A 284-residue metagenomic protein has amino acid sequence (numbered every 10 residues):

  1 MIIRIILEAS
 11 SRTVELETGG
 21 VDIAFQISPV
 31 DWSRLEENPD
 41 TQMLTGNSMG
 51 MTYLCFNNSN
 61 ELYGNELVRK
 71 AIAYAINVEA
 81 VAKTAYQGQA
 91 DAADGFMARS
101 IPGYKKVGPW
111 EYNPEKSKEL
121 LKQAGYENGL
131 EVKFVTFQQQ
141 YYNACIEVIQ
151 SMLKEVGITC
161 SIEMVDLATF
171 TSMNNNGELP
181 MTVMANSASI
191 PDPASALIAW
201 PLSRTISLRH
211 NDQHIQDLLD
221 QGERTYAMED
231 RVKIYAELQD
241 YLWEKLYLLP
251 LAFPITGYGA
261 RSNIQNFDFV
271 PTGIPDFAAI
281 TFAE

Functional and structural regions predicted by a protein language model:
M1-R34, Q150, T159-S161: Ligand-site clamp/hinge motif
M1-R4, K122-A188, S207, M228 (+1 more regions): Ligand/substrate-recognition segments at binding pockets and active sites
I2-I5, I23-Q26, M43-T45, T52-C55 (+7 more regions): Structural recognition of the beta-strand scaffold that forms the well-ordered cores of secreted hydrolase catalytic
A9-E15, S28-N38, Q42, L54-N58 (+4 more regions): Pocket-flanking alpha-helical
S33-G46, C55-E66, P102-K116, A124-Y126 (+3 more regions): Short, solvent-exposed loop/beta-turn-alpha elements that line the ligand-binding surface or hinge of extracytoplasmic
E37, L44, G64-S151, E155 (+3 more regions): Append "and occasionally in soluble cytosolic enzymes with long acidic Gly/Pro-rich linkers
L219, M228-W243: Short amphipathic alpha-helical coiled-coil/interface segments
